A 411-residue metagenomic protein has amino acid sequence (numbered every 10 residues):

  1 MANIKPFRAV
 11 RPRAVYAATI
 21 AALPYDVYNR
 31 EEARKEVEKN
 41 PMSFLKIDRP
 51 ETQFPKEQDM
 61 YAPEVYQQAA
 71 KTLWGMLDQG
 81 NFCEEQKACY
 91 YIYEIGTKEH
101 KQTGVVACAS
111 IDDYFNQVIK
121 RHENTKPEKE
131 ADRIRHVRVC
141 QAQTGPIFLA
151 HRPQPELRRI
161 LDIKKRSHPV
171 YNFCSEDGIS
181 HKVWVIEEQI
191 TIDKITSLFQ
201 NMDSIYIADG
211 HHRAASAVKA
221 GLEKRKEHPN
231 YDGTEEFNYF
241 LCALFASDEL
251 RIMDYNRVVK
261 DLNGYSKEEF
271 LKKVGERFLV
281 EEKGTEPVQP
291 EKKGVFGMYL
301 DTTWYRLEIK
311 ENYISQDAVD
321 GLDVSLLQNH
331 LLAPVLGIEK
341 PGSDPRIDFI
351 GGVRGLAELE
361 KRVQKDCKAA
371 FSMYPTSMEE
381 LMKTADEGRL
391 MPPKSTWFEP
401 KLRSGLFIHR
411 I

Functional and structural regions predicted by a protein language model:
M1-I411: Surface-exposed, charge/polar-rich loops and edge strands
